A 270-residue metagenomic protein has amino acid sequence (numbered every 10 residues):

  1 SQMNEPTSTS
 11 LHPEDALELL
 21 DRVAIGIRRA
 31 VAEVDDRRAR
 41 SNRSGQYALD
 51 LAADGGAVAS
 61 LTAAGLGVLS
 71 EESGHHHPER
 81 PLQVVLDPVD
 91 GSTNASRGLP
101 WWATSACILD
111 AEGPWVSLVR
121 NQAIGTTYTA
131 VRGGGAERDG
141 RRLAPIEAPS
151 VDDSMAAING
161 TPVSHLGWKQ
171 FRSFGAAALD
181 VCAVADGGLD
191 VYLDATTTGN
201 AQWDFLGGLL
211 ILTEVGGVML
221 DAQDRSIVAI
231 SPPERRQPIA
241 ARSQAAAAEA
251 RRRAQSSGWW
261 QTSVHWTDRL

Functional and structural regions predicted by a protein language model:
S1-V89, W260, H265-L270: N-terminal subdomain of lithium-sensitive/metallo-dependent phosphomonoesterases centered on the IMPase/IPPase/PAP
I27, D50, S92, N121 (+4 more regions): Residue-level signal for inorganic ion chemistry
D50, D87-D90, N121, D190 (+1 more regions): Acidic active-site catalytic centers that drive phospho-/nucleotidyl reactions and related ester hydrolyses
G67-E72, L86, A95, R172-G175 (+1 more regions): General beta-strand structural signal in soluble alpha/beta enzymes
E79-G133: DPxDG-like acidic metal-binding loop motif
L143-L270: An extended, acidic
